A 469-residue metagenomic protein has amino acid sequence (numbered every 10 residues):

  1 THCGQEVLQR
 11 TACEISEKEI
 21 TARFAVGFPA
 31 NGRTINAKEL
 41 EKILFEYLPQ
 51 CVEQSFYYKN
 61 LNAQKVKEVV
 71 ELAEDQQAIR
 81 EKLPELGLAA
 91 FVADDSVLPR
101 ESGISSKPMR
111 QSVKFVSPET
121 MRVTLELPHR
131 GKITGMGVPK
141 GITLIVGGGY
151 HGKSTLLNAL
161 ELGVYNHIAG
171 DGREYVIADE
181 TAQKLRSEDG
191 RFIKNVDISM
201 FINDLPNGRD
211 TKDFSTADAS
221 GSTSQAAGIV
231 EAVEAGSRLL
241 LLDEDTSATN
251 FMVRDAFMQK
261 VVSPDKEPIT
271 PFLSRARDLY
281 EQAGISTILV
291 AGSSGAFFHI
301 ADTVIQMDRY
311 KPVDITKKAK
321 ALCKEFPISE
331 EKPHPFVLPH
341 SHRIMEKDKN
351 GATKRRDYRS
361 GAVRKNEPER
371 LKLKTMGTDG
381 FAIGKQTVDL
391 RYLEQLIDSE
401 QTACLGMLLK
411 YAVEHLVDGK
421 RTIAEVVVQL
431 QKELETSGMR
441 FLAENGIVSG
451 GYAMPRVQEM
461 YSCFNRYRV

Functional and structural regions predicted by a protein language model:
T1-G87, L98: N-terminal accessory targeting/assembly segments
N36, R191, F201-S222, V253-I269: Flexible beta-alpha connector loops of hexameric P-loop NTPases
P84-A90, D94, Y150, L157-E188 (+1 more regions): Carboxylate/His-rich catalytic cores and anion/metal-binding grooves
L98-T134, A169, I177-A182, R186-I193 (+1 more regions): N-terminal pre-Walker A segment at the start of P-loop NTPase domains
I133-Y165: Glycine-rich phosphate-binding P-loop
S220-A232: Conserved alpha-helical scaffold flanking the Walker A/P-loop in AAA+ ATPase domains
A232-A276, Y280-E281, V290-A321: Conserved P-loop NTPase nucleotide-binding/switch module
E281-G284, V290-V469: Conserved NTP phosphate-binding and transfer environment spanning the P-loop NTPase/kinase superfamily
